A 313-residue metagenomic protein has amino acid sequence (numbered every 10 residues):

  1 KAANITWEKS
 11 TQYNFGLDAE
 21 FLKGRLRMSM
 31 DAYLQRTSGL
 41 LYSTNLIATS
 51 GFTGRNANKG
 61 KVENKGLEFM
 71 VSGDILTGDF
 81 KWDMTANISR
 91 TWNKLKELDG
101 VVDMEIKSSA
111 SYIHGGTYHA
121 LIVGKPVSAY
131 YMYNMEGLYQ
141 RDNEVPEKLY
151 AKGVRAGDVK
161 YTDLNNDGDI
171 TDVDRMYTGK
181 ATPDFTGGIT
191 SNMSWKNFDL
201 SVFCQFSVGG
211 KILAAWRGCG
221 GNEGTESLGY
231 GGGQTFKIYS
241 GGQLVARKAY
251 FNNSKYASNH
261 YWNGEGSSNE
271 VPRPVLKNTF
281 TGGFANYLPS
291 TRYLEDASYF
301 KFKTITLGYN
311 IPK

Functional and structural regions predicted by a protein language model:
K1-I122, A285-K313: Extracellular/periplasmic, surface-exposed regions of secreted and cell-surface proteins
A2, D174-M176, G283: Short, contiguous strand/loop micro-motifs
D31-L34, D174, V202-V208, T304: Active-site proximal loops enriched in glycine and acidic residues that flank catalytic Cys/His/Asp and coordinate
L41-N45, G66, T162-I170, R273-F284: Active-site-adjacent bridging/hinge elements
G60-A181, S207-G210, W216: Gram-negative outer-membrane beta-barrel transporters
T85, V173, P183-N197, K303-G308 (+1 more regions): Conserved SET/PR-domain catalytic core that frames the SAM/AdoMet-binding pocket
A156, G209-K313: Extracytoplasmic gating/loop element in the C-terminal half of outer-membrane beta-barrel translocons and assembly
T178-A215: Glycine-rich, aromatic-lined ligand/substrate-binding cores of catalytic and carbohydrate-binding domains
